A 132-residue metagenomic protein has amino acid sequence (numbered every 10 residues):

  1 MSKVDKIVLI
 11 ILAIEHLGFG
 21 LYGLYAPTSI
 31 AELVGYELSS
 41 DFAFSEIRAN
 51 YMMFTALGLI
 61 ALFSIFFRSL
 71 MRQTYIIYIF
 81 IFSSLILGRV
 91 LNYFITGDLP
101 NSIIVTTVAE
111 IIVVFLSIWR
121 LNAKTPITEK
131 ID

Functional and structural regions predicted by a protein language model:
M1-H16: Cytosolic juxtamembrane helix and N-cap/initiation of the first transmembrane helix
E15-S45, Y51: Hydrophobic transmembrane helix segments
G20-L21, A61-F63, R89-L91, F115: Alpha-helical transmembrane segments of multipass membrane proteins
F42-F63, F80-I81: Core segments of alpha-helical transmembrane spans in multipass integral membrane proteins
L59-Y75: Juxtamembrane helix-break-helix junctions at the cytosolic face of small multi-pass alpha-helical membrane proteins
Y75-R89, I111-V113: Hydrophobic alpha-helical membrane segments
L87-I104, N122-A123: Membrane-helix boundary connector in multi-pass membrane proteins
I111-D132: Membrane-water interface at the C-terminal end of transmembrane alpha helices
